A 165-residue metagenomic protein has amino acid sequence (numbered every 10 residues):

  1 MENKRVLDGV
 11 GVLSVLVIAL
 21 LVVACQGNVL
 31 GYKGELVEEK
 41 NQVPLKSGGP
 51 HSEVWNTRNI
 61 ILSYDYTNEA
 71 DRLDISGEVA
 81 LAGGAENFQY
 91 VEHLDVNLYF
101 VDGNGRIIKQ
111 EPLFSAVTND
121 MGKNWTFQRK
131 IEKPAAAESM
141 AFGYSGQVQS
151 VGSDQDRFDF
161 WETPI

Functional and structural regions predicted by a protein language model:
M1-C25: Sec-dependent bacterial lipoprotein signal peptides
V22-Q42: Bacterial Sec signal peptide processing site at the extreme N-terminus
L36-K46, E132-P134, E138-I165: Surface-exposed edge beta-strand/loop patches
E39-A70, E78-A80: Low-complexity, acidic Ser/Thr/Pro/Gly-rich terminal tails and inter-domain linkers that flank the onset of structured
E78-F88: Short amphipathic, basic-aromatic surface patches that mediate peripheral association with negatively charged
Q89-V96: Short coil-to-beta strand junction motifs in C2/discoidin
V96-D102: Conserved aromatic beta-strand anchor motif in extracellular beta-sandwich/beta-rich domains
R106-G152: Short, solvent-exposed, Trp/other aromatic-anchored flexible loops in extracytoplasmic proteins
